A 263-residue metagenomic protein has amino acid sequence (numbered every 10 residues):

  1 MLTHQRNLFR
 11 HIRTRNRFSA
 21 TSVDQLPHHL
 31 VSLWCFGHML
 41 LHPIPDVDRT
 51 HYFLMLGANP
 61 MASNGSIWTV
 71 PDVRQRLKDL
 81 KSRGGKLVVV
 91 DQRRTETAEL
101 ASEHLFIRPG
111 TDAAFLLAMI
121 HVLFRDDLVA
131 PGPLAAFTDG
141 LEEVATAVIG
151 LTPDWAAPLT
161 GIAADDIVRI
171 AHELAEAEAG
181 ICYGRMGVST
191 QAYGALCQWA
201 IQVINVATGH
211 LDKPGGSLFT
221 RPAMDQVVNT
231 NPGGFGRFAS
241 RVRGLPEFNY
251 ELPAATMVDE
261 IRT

Functional and structural regions predicted by a protein language model:
M1-K213, L218, P222, R243-T263: Cofactor-pocket helix-loop regions in the catalytic cores of large enzyme subunits
W199, V228-G233: Eukaryote-specific, cytoplasm-facing alpha-helical/coiled-coil scaffolding segments in long proteins
L218-V228, R237: Flexible, small-/acidic-enriched active-site or ligand-binding loops
G233-A239: Long, His/Glu/Asp-enriched segments that create or flank divalent metal/ion-associated functional microenvironments
